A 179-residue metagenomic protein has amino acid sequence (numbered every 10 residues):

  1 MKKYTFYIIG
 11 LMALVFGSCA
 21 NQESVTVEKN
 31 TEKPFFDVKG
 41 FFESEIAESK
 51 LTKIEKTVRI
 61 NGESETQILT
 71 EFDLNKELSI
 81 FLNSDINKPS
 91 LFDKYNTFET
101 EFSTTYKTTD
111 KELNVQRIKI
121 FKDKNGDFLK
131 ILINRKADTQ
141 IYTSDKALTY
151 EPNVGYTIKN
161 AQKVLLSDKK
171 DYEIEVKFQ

Functional and structural regions predicted by a protein language model:
M1-T5: Positively charged n-region of N-terminal signal peptides that target proteins for export
F6-L11: Sec-dependent N-terminal signal peptides
V15-S18: C-terminal motif of bacterial Sec signal peptides marking the signal peptidase cleavage site
A20-E23: Bacterial signal peptide processing site
V27-S49: Post-signal peptide N-terminal segment of mature Sec-exported envelope proteins
P34-F35, D73, E77, D171: Residue-level preference for alpha-helix termini and adjacent loops
E45-K124: Surface-exposed acidic loop/strand-edge motifs in secreted or periplasmic proteins that form small linear binding
K107-Q179: Extracytoplasmic electrostatic interaction patches
